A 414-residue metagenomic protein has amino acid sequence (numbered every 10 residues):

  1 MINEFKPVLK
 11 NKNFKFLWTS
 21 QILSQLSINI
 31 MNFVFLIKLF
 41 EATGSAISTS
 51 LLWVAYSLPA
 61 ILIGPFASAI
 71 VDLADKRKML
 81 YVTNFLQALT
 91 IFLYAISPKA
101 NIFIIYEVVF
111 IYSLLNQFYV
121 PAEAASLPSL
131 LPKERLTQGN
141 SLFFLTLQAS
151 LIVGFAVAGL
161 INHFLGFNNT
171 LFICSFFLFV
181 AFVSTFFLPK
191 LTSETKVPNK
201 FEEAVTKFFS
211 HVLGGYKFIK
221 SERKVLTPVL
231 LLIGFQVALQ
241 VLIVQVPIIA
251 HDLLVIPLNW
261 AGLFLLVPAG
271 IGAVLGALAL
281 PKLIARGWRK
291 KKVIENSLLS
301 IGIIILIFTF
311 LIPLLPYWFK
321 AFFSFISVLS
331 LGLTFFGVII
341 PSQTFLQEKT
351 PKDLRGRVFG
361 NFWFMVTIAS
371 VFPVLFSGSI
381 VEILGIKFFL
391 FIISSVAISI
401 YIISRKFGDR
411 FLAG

Functional and structural regions predicted by a protein language model:
M1-F14, L191-L230, L253: Juxtamembrane intracellular "pre-TM" segments in multi-pass secondary transporters
K10, E41-A42, D72-L73, P98 (+5 more regions): Membrane-helix boundary and inter-helical linker elements of multi-pass secondary transporters
K15-N32, A55-A69, D75-A88, I104-H163 (+7 more regions): Substrate-agnostic recognition of the 12-TM MFS/MFS-like secondary transporter fold
I22, I30-V34, L165-F172, H211-A279: A single, central transmembrane helix in multi-pass transporters
F33-A60: Extracellular/periplasmic helix-loop-helix junction of adjacent transmembrane segments in MFS-like secondary
L36, I91-P98, A158, N162 (+7 more regions): Structural signal for membrane-spanning alpha-helices in multi-pass inner-membrane proteins, emphasizing helix cores
L52, L62-F66, L73, K78-M79 (+8 more regions): C-terminal transmembrane bundle of multi-pass solute transporters/carriers
I102-V109, S113, Q138-V197, V267 (+5 more regions): Hydrophobic alpha-helical transmembrane segments
